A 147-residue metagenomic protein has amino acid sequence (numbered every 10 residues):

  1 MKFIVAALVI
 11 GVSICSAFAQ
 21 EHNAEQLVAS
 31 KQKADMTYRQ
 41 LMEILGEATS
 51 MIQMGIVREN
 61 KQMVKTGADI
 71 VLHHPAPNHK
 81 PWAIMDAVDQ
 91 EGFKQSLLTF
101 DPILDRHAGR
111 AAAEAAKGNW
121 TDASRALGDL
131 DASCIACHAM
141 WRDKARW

Functional and structural regions predicted by a protein language model:
V5-I14: Bacterial N-terminal signal peptides
C15-A19: Sec/Tat signal peptide C-region and signal peptidase I cleavage site
Q20-W147: Sequence context surrounding c-type heme c attachment/ligation sites in exported
